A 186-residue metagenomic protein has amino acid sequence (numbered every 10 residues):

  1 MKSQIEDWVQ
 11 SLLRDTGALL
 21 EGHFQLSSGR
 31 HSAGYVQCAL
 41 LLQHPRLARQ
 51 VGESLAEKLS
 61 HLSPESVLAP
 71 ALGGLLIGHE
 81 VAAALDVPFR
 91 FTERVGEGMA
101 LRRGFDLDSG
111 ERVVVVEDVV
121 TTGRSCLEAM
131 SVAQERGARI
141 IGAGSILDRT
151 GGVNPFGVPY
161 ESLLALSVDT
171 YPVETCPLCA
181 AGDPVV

Functional and structural regions predicted by a protein language model:
M1-V186: PRPP-associated nucleotide enzymes
